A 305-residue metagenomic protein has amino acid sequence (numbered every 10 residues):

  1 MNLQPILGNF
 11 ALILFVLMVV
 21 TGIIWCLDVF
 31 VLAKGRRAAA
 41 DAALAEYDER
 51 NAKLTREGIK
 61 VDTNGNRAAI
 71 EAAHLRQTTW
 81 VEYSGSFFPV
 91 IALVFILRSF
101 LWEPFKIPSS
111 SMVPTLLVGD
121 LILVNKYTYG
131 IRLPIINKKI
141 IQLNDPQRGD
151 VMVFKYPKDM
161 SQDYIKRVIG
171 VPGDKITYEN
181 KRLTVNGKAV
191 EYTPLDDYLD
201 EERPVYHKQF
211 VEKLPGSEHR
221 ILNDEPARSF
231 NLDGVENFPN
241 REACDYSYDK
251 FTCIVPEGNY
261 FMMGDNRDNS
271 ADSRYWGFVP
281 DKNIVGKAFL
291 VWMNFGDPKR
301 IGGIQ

Functional and structural regions predicted by a protein language model:
N2-R36, A40-A43, Y47-D48, N66-W80 (+1 more regions): Soluble "head" domains of membrane/secretory-pathway proteins
Y47-D62, V124: Cytosolic juxtamembrane regulatory segments of multi-pass membrane proteins
N66-W102: Internal/C-terminal transmembrane anchor helices
L97-V113: Hydrophobic alpha-helical transmembrane segments in integral membrane proteins
